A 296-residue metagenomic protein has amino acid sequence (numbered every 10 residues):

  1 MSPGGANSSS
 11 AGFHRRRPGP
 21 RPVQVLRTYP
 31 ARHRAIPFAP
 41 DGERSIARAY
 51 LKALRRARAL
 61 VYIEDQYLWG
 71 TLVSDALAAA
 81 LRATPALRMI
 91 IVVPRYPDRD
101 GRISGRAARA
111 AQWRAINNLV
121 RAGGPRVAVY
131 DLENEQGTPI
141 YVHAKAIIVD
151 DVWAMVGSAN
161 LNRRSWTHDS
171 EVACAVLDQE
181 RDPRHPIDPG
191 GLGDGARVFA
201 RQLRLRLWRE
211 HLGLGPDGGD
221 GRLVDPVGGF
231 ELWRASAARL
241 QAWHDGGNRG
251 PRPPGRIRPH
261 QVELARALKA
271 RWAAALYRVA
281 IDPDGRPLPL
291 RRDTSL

Functional and structural regions predicted by a protein language model:
M1-P20: Extended, H/D-rich, highly charged conserved domains that either
F13-H14, Y50-K52, G137: Short, flexible, glycine/charge-rich loop motifs used to bind or transfer phosphoryl groups or to couple energy/partner
R15, I36-E43, A47, I63-Y67 (+2 more regions): Hydrophobic alpha-helical scaffolding
R16, R58-V61, P139, S165: Generic secretory/membrane-interface signal
P20-R95, A144, L288-L296: PLD-like (HKD) phosphodiesterase/transphosphatidyltransferase domain
R44, T71, D75, T84-P85 (+4 more regions): Long, C-terminal catalytic modules of enzymes
